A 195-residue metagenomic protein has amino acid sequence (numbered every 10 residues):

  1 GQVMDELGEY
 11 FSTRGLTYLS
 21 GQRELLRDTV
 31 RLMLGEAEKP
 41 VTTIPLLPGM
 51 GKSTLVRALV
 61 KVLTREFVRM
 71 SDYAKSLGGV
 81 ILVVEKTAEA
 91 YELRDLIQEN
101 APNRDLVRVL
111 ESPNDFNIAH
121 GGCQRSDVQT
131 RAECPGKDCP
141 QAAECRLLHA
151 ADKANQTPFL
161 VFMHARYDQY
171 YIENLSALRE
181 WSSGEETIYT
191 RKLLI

Functional and structural regions predicted by a protein language model:
G1-L34: N-terminal pre-Walker A segment at the start of P-loop NTPase domains
T29-V41, A74-K75: Phosphate-binding P-loop
A37-L59: Walker A/P-loop
P48, L55-A58, M70-D127, A165-Q169: Conserved Walker A/P-loop ATP-binding site and its immediately adjacent core in helicase/helicase-like ATPase domains
G78-G79, Q156-L160, T190-L193: Loop/turn-to-beta-strand initiation segments
N117-N155: Cysteine-cluster motifs in flexible loop/terminal segments that predominantly coordinate metals
D152-Y171: Conserved two-lobed SF2 helicase motor
A165-R166, A177-I195: SF2 helicase catalytic motif II
